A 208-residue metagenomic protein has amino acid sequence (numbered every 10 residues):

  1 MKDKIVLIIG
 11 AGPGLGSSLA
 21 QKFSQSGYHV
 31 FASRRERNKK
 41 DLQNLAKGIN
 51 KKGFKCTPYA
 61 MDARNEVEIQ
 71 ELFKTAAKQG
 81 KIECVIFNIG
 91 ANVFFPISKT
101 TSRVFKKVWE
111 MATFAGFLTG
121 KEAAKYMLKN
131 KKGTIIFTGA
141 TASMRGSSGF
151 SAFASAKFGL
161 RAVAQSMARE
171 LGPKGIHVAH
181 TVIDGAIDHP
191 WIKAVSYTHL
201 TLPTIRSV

Functional and structural regions predicted by a protein language model:
K4, F54, K81-E83, M127-A140 (+1 more regions): Active-site loop of short-chain dehydrogenase/reductase
G12-P13: Conserved glycine-rich cofactor-binding loop
Y28-L42: Conserved glycine-rich Rossmann-like NAD(P)H-binding loop of the short-chain dehydrogenase/reductase
I49-N65: Rossmann-fold cofactor-recognition segment
P96-I97, V104-W109: Substrate-binding pocket helix/loop in short-chain dehydrogenase/reductase
T134-G159, Q165, R169-G172: Catalytic loop of short-chain dehydrogenase/reductase
T198-T204: Conserved small/polar residues in nucleotide/adenosyl-binding loops
